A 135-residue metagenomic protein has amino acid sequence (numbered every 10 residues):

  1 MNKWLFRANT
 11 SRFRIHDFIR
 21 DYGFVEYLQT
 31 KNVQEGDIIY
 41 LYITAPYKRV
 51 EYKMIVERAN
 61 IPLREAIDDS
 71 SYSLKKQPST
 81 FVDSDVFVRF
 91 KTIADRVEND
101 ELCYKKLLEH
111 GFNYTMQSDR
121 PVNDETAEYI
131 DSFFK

Functional and structural regions predicted by a protein language model:
M1-F6, Y22-L28, R64-K135: Contiguous surface segments at macromolecular interaction interfaces
L5-D21: Short, basic/aromatic beta-hairpin or loop at an interaction surface
T10, I43, N60: Residues that form ligand- and interface-recognition hot spots within folded domains
S11-R12, Y27-T30: Short, positively charged
T30-I43: Short coil-to-beta transition motif at edge beta-strands of beta-rich domains
E35-D37, V50-Y52, S84-V86: A generic structural signal for short beta-strands and their flanking turns/coil linkers
I43-R49: Short, charged beta-turn/beta-strand-edge "cap" motif at the junction between a beta-strand and an adjacent loop
R49-A59: Short beta-strand-centered aromatic/proline hotspots
